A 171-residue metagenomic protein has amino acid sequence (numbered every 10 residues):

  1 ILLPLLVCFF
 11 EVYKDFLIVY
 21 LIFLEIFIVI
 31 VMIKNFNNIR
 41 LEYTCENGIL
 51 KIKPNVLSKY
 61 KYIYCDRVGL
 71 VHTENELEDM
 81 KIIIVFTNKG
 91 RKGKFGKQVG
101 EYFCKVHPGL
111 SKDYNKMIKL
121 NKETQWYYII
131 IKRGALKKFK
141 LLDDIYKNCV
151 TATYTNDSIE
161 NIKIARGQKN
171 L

Functional and structural regions predicted by a protein language model:
I1-E42: Alpha-helical transmembrane spans
V29-D79: Conserved beta-hairpin
E46, K53, T87, I130-K132: A structural detector for beta-sheet-dominated domains
K59, R91, E123-Q125: Short acidic/polar mixed-charge low-complexity motifs
L77-K81, K147-N148: Short, surface-exposed secondary-structure junctions/capping segments
D79-F103: Short, surface-exposed polybasic-and-hydrophobic patches located at secondary-structure transitions
G100-L171: Terminal and domain-flanking low-complexity segments
